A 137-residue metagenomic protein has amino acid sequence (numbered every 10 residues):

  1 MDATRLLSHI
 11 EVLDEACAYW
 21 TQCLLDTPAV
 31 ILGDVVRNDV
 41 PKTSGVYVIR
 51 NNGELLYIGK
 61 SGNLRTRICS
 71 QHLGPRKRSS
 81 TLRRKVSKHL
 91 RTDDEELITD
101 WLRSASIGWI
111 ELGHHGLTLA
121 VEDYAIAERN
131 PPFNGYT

Functional and structural regions predicted by a protein language model:
M1-L7, H89, A127-T137: Short amphipathic alpha-helical segments
M1-T66, S70-L73, S106, L112: GIY-YIG nuclease catalytic motif and its immediate N-terminal context
W20-C23, T27, I31, P75 (+3 more regions): Short secondary-structure junctions and interdomain/linker hinges
S44, R65, D94-T137: Structure-specific nucleic-acid interaction/processing domains
H72-L102: Aromatic- and Lys/Arg-enriched surface recognition patch
